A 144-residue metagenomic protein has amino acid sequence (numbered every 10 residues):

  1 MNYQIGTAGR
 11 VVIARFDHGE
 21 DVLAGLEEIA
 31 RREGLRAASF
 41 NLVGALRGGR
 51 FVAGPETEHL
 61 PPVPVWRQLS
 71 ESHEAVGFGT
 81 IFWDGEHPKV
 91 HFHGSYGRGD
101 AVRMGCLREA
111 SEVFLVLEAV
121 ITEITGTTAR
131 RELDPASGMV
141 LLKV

Functional and structural regions predicted by a protein language model:
M1-V90, S95-V144: N-terminal intrinsically disordered, cationic/polar leader segments that include organellar targeting peptides
